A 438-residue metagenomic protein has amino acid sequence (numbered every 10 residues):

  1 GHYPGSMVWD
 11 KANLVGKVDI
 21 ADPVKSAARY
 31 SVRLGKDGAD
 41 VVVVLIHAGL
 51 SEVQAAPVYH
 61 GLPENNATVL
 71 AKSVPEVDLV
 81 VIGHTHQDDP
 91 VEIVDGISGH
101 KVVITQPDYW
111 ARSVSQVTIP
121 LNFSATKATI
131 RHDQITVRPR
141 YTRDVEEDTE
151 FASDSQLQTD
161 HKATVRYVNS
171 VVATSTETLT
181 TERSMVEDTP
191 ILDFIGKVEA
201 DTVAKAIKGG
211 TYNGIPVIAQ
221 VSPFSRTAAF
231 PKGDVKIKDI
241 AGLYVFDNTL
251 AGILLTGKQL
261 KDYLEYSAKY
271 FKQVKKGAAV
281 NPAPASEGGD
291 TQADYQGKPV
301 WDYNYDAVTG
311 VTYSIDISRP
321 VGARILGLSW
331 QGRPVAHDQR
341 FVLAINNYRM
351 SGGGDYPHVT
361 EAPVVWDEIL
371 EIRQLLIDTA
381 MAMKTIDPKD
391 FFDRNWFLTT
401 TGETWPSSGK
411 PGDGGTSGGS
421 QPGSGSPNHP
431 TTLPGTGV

Functional and structural regions predicted by a protein language model:
G1-G5, W9-A12, H132-P139, A163-V172 (+1 more regions): N-terminal accessory/precursor segments of enzymes
G1-P139, I191-D201, G210-T211, V217 (+1 more regions): Acidic, metal/ion-coordinating pockets
N13-A21, A56-H60, P107-D108, R143 (+6 more regions): Hydrophobic alpha-helical scaffolding
L34-D37, L45, D160, Y167 (+6 more regions): Change "in soluble alpha/beta enzymes" to "in soluble alpha/beta proteins
E52-T68, K72, I93-I97, E147-S155 (+5 more regions): Surface-exposed intrinsically disordered loops and tails
I93-V102, S113, T189, D193-G412: Feature captures C-terminal
H100-E177, T181, T312-S314: Binuclear metal-dependent phosphoesterase catalytic core
S407-V438: Ser/Thr/Gly/Pro-rich low-complexity, disordered linker/stalk segments of secreted and cell-surface proteins
